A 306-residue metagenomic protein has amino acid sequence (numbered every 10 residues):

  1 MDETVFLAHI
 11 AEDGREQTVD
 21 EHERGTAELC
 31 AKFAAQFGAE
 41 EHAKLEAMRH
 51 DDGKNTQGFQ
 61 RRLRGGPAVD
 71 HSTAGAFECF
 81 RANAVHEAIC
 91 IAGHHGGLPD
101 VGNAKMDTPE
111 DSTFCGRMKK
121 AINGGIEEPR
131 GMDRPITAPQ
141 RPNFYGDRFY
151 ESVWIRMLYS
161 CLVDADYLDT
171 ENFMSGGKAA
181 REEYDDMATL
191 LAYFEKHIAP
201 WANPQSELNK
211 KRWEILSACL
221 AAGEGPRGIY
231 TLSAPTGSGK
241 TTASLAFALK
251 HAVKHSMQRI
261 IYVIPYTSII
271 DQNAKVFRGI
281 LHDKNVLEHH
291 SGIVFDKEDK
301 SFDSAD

Functional and structural regions predicted by a protein language model:
M1-K196: Accessory nucleic-acid engagement/destabilization modules that flank
V19-H22, K196-S233: Conserved pre-motif I regulatory segment
H42, I229-T231, R259-I261: Residue-level preference for the first positions of well-ordered beta-strands
A74, E78, C90, F247 (+1 more regions): Alpha-helical scaffold elements adjacent to nucleotide-binding pockets in ATP/GTP-utilizing enzyme cores
P226-H251: Walker A/P-loop
K250-R259, L281-N285: Post-Walker A helix-loop "phosphate-sensing" segment adjacent to the P-loop in P-loop NTPases
M257-I280: Conserved Walker A/P-loop ATP-binding site and its immediately adjacent core in helicase/helicase-like ATPase domains
H282-D306: Inter-Walker segment of RecA-like/P-loop motor cores
